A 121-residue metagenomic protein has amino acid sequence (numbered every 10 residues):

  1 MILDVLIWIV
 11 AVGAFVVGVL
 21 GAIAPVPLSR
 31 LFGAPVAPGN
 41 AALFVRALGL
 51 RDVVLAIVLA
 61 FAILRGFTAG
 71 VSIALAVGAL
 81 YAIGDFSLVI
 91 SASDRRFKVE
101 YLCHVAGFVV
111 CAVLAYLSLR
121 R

Functional and structural regions predicted by a protein language model:
M1-G13, G39: Cytosolic juxtamembrane helix and N-cap/initiation of the first transmembrane helix
D4, R96-A106: Non-cytosolic membrane-interface motifs at loop->transmembrane helix junctions
I9-R30: N-terminal signal-anchor/start-transfer transmembrane helix
A24-A41, A92: Cytosolic, membrane-interface loops and tails of multi-pass inner-membrane proteins
A42-I63, A76-L80: Core segments of alpha-helical transmembrane spans in multipass integral membrane proteins
R65, F86-E100, R120-R121: Membrane-helix boundary connector in multi-pass membrane proteins
I73-F86, F108-C111: Hydrophobic alpha-helical membrane segments
V113-R121: Juxtamembrane boundary at the C-terminal end of a transmembrane helix
